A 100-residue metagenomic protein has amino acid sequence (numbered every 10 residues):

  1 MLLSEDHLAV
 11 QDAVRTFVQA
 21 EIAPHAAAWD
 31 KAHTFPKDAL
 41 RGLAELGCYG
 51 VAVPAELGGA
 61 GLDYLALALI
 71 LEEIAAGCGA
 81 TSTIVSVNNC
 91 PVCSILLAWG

Functional and structural regions predicted by a protein language model:
M1-L8: Intrinsic disorder at enzyme termini
V10, V14, N88: Hydrophobic (often cysteine-bearing) scaffold residues that line and stabilize catalytic clefts of nucleotide/cofactor
A23-G100: Glycine-rich flavin
